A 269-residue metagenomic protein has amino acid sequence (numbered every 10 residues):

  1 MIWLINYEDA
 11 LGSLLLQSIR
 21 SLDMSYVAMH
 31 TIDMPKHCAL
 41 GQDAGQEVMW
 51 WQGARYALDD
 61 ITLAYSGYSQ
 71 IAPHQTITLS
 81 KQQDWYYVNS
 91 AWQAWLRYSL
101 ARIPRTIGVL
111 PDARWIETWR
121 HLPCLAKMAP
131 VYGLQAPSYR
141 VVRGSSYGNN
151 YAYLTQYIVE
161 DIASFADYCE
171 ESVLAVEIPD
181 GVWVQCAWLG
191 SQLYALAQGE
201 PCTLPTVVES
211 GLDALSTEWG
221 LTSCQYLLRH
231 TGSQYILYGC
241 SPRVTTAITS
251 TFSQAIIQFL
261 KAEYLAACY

Functional and structural regions predicted by a protein language model:
M1-S21, H30, H37-M49, A57-L58 (+5 more regions): Active-site nucleotide/adenylate-binding loops and adjacent lid/helix of ATP-dependent enzymes
D9-A10, M34, S69-A72, W115 (+1 more regions): Short, solvent-exposed loop/turn segments at secondary-structure junctions
S25-V27, Q135, T222: Conserved beta-strand segments of alpha/beta enzyme cores
I61-T78, P111: Short loop/turn segments at strand-loop or loop-helix junctions that form parts of catalytic or ligand-binding pockets
W188-G190, L228-G232: Short, low-complexity Ser/Thr-rich regulatory SLiMs
E209-W219: A conserved acidic, glycine/proline-rich C-terminal tail/linker
T217, L221, H230-Y269: C-terminal active-site "lid" helix and adjoining low-complexity regulatory extension at the edge of ATP-using catalytic
